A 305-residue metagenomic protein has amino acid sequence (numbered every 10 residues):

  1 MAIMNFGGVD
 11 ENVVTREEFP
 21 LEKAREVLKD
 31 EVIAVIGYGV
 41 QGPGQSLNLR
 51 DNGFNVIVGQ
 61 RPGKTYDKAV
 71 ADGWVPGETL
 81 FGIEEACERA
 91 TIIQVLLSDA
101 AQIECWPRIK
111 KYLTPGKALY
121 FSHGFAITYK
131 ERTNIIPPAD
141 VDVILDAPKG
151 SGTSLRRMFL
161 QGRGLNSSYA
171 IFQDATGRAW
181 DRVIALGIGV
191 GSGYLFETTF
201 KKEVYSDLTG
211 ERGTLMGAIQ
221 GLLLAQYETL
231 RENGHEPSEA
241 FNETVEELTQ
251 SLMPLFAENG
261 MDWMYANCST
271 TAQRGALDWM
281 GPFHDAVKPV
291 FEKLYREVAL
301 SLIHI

Functional and structural regions predicted by a protein language model:
A2-G77: NAD(P)+-binding Rossmann beta1-loop-alpha1 motif at the extreme N-terminus of oxidoreductases
V32-A34, N55-I57, E78, T91-V95 (+5 more regions): Structural motif
R61, W74-I127, P137-S151: Rossmann-like NAD(P)-binding element
Y66, A86, Q102, P237-F241: Small-residue helix-packing motif on alpha-helices
Y120-R212: Rossmann-fold dinucleotide-binding core
G189, F196-V287: Helical "substrate-binding/catalytic lid" subdomain of Rossmann-like NAD(P)-dependent dehydrogenases/reductases
I303-I305: Conserved small/polar residues in nucleotide/adenosyl-binding loops
